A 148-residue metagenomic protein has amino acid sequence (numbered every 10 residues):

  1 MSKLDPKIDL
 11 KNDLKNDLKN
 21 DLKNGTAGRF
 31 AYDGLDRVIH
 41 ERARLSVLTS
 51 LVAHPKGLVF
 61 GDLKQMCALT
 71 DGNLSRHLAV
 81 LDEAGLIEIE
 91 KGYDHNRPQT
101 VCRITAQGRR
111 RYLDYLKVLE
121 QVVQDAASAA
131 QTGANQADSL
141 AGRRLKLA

Functional and structural regions predicted by a protein language model:
M1-Y32, R110-A148: C-terminal regulatory/oligomerization modules of transcriptional regulators
F30-N73, D94-H95, Q99-R103: N-terminal helix-turn-helix DNA-binding core of bacterial DNA-binding proteins
L78-A79: Short, hydrophobic-biased segments on the C-terminal half of alpha helices that form "recognition helices"
G85: Glycine-centered, phosphate/nucleic-acid-interacting loop/turn motifs that mediate DNA/RNA or nucleotide
I89: Short beta-strand "wing" residues that participate in macromolecule-binding interfaces
D94-L119: Basic, amphipathic "hinge/linker" alpha-helix immediately C-terminal to the N-terminal HTH DNA-binding motif
